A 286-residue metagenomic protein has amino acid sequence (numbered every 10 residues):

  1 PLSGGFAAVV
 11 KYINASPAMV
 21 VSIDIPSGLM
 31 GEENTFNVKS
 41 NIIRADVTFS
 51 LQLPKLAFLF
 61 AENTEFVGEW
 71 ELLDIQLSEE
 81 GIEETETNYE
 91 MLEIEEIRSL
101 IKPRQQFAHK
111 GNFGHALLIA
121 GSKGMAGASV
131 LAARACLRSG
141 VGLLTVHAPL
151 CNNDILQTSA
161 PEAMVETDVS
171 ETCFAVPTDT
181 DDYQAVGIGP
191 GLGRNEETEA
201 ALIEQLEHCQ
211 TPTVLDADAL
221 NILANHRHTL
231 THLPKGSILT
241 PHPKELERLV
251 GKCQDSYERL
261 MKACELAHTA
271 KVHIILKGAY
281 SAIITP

Functional and structural regions predicted by a protein language model:
P1-T87: Internal gly/pro-rich beta-alpha loop/helix module that stabilizes soluble enzyme cofactors or their anionic handles
I25-S27, C151, A219: Short beta-alpha junction loops
L53, F58-T213, N221-I238, P243-P286: Small-residue (G/A/S/T)-rich helix-start motifs and N-terminal tracts that mark the onset
